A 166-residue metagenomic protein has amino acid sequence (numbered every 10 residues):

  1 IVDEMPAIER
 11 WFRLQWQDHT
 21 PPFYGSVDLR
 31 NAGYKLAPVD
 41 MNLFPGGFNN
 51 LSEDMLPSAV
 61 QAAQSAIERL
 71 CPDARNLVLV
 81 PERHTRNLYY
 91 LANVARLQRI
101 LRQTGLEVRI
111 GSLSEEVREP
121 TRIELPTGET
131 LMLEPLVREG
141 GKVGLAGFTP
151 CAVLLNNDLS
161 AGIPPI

Functional and structural regions predicted by a protein language model:
I1-I166: Preference for protein termini
